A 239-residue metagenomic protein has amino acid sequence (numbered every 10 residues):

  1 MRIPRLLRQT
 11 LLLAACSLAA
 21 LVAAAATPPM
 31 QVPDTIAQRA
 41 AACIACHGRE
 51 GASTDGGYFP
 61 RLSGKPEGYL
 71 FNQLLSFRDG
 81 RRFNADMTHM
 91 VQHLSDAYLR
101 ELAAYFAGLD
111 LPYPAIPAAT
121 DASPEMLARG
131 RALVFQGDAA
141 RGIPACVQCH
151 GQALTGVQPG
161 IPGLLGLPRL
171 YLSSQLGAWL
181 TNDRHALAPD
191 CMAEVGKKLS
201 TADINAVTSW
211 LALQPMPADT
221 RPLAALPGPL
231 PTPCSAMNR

Functional and structural regions predicted by a protein language model:
R2-A14: Bacterial N-terminal signal peptides that target proteins for export
A19-A24: N-terminal signal peptide c-region/cleavage motif recognized by signal peptidases
T27-A40, R49-A52, A85-T155, T181-R239: Flexible coil segments in periplasmic/lumen-exposed cytochrome c-class electron-transfer proteins
M30-G80, N84: The feature marks the first
P60-S63, Q92, G163-L164, K198: Tandem-repeat/low-complexity and Cys-motif detector
G64-E67, Q73, P162, G166-P168 (+1 more regions): Extracellular/lumenal glycan-associated surfaces
L74-F77, L94, L176: Fold-core signature of tandem repeat domains
